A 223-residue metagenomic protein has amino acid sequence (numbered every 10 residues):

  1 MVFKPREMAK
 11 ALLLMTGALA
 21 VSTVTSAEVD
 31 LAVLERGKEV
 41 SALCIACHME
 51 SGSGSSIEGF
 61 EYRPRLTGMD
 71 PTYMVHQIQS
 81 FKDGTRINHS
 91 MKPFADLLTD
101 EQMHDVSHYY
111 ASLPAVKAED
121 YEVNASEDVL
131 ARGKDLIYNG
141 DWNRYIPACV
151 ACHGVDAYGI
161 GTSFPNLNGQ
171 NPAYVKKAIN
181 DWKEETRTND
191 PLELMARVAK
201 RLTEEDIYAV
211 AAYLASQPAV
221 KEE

Functional and structural regions predicted by a protein language model:
V2-L12: Bacterial N-terminal signal peptides that target proteins for export
K10-S22: Bacterial N-terminal signal peptides
V24-S41, G54-S55, F60, P114-W142: Electrostatic cytochrome c docking/interface patches
G37, A42-E50, V106, I146-D156 (+2 more regions): The canonical Cys-X-X-Cys-His
K38, G52-F81, K92-L97, V150 (+3 more regions): Gly/Gly-Pro-rich "capping" loops immediately C-terminal to redox-active cysteine motifs in periplasmic/lumenal
G59-K134: Acidic (E/D-rich), amphipathic helical modules within compact regulatory domains
D96-D120, R132, A173, V198-E223: C-terminal capping alpha-helices of c-type cytochrome domains
P191-L194, Y208: Residue-level hotspots at or immediately adjacent to binding/recognition sites across diverse folds
